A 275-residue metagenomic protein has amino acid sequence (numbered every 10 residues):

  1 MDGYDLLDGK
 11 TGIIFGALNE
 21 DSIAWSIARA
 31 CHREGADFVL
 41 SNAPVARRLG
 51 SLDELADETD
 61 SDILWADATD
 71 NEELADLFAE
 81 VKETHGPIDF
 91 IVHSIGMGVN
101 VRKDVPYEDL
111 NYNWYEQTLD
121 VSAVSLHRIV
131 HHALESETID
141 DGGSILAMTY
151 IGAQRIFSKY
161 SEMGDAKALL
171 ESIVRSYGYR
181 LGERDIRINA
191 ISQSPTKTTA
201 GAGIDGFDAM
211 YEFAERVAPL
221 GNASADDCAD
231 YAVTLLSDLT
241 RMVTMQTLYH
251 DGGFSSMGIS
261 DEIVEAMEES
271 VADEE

Functional and structural regions predicted by a protein language model:
Y4-S41: Canonical Rossmann dinucleotide-binding motif of NAD(H)/NADP(H)-dependent dehydrogenases/reductases, specifically
G16-S26, G96-E183, Q193-K197, G221 (+1 more regions): Catalytic loop of short-chain dehydrogenase/reductase
A36-L52: Conserved glycine-rich Rossmann-like NAD(P)H-binding loop of the short-chain dehydrogenase/reductase
D57-E58, G203-A218, A266-D273: A short C-terminal helix-loop "cap" of Rossmann-like NAD(P)-dependent dehydrogenase/epimerase domains
L64-A75, A79-T84, F90-E116, E135 (+4 more regions): Conserved mid-core segment of classical short-chain dehydrogenase/reductases
V124, A190, D208-V243, L248-G252: C-terminal helical subdomain
I188, S192-G203, H250, S256: Short, flexible catalytic-loop segment of classical short-chain dehydrogenase/reductase
T244-E275: Short C-terminal tail/terminal secondary-structure segment of NAD(P)H-dependent dehydrogenase/reductase domains
